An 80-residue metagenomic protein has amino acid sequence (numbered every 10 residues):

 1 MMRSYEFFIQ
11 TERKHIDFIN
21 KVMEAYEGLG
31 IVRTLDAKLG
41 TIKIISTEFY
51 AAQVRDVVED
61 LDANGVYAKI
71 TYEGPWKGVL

Functional and structural regions predicted by a protein language model:
M1-T11: Short glycine-/aliphatic-rich beta-strand segments at the starts of folded cytosolic domains
R3, G40, N64-V66: Generic structural motif recognizing short loop/turn segments at the entrances and edges of beta-strands
Y5, K21-E24, D60-D62: Short acidic/polar alpha-helix capping motifs at helix-coil junctions
Q10-R55: Amphipathic, hydrophobic secondary-structure cores in small proteins
E48-L80: C-terminal structural segments of small proteins and small subunits
